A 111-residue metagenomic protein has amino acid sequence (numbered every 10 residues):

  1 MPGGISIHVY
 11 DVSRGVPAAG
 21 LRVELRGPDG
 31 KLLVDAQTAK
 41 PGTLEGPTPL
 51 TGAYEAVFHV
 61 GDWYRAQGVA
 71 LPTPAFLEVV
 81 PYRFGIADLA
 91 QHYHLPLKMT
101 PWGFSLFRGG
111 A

Functional and structural regions predicted by a protein language model:
M1-D88, H94-P96: Beta-strand-dominated extracellular/periplasmic modules and repeats in secreted or surface-exposed proteins
A87-A111: Compositionally biased low-complexity segments at domain edges in trafficked proteins and select soluble regulators
